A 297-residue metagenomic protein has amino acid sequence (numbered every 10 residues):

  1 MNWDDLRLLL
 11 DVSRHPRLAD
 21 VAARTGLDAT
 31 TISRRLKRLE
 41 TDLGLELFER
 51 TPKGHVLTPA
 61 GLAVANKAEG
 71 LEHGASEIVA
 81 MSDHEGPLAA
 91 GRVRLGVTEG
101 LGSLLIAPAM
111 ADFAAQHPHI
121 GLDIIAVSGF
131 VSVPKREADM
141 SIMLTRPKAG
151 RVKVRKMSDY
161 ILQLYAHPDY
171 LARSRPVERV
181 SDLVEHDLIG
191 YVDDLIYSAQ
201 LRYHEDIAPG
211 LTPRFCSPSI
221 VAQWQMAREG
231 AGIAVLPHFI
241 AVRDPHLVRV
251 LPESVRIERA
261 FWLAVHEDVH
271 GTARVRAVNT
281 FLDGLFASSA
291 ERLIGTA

Functional and structural regions predicted by a protein language model:
L9, V21-A22, T58, G230: Hydrophobic two-helix hairpin corresponding to the core of helix-turn-helix DNA-binding domains
D11-G26: Short helix-boundary/capping micro-motifs
D28, R35, A109: Residues within the DNA-recognition helix of helix-turn-helix
L39-E40, L247: Conserved amphipathic alpha-helical core elements
E40-P59: A short LG(V/I)-centered, amphipathic sequence patch enriched for acidic residue(s) preceding the LG motif
D42-L43, V64-G86, S289-R292: Alpha-helical linker/hinge and terminal dimerization helices associated with HTH transcriptional regulators
A90-G150: Central regulatory/effector-binding core of bacterial HTH transcription factors
K135, P147-F261, A287-A297: C-terminal regulatory
